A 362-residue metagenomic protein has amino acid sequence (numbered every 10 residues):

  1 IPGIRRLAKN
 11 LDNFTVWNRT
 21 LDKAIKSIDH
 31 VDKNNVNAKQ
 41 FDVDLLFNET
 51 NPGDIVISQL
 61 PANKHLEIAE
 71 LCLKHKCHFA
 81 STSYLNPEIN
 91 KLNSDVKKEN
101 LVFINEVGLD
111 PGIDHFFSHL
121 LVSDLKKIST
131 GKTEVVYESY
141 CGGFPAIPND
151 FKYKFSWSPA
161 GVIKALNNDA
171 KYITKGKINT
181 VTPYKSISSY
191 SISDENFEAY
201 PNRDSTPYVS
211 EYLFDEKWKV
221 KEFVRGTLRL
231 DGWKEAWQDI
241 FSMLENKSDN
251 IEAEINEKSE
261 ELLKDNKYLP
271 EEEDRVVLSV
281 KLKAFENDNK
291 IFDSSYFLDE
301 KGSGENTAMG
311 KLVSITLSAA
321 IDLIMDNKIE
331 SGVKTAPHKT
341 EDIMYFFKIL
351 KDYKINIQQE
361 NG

Functional and structural regions predicted by a protein language model:
I4-K9, M325: Gly/Ala-rich phosphate-binding loop of Rossmann-like dinucleotide-binding domains, activating on the conserved
N13-T15: Short beta-strand element of Class I
T20-K23, N86: Helix N-cap at the beta1-alpha1 junction of Rossmann-like dinucleotide-binding domains, i.e., the first residues
D32-L45: Rossmann-fold cofactor-recognition segment
N48-H65: Rossmann-like NAD(P)-binding element
P61, L71-N90: ADP-ribose/adenylate-binding Rossmann-like module
S83-N105: Rossmann-fold NAD(P)-binding glycine/threonine-rich loop
D124-G362: C-terminal catalytic/substrate-binding lobe primarily of soluble NAD(P)-dependent oxidoreductases
